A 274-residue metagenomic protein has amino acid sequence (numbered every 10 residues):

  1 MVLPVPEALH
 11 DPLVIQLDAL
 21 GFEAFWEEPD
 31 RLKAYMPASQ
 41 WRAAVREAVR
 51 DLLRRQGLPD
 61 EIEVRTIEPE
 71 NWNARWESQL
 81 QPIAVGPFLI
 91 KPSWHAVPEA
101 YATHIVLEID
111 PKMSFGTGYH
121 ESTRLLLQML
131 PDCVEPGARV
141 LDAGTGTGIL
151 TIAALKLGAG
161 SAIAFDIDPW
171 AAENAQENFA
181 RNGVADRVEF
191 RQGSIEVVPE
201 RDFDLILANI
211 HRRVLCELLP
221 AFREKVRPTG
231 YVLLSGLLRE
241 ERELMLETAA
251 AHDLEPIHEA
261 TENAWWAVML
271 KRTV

Functional and structural regions predicted by a protein language model:
M1, L32, I105, W266-V268: Short beta-strand micro-motifs in enzyme catalytic cores
M1-A100: N-terminal auxiliary segments of SAM/dcSAM-dependent transferases
E70-P136: SAM-dependent Rossmann-like transferase core, predominantly class I methyltransferases with a strong bias toward
M113, T117-D202: Conserved SAM/SAH cofactor-binding pocket of Class I
C133, I167-V274: S-adenosylmethionine
